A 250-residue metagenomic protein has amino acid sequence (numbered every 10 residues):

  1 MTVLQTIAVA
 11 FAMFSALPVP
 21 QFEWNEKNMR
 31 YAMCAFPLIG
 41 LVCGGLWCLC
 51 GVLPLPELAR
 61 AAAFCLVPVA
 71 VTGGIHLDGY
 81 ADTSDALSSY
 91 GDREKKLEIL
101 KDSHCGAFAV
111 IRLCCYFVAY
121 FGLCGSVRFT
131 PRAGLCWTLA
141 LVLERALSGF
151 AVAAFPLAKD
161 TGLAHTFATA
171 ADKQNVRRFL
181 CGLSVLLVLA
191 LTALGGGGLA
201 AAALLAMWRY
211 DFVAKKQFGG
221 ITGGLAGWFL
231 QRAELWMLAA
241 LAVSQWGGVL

Functional and structural regions predicted by a protein language model:
M1-W24: Membrane-proximal soluble regions of multi-pass membrane proteins
V9-A12, E26-G51, H165-T169: N-terminal beta-alpha supersecondary unit
P18-W24, I75, K95, G149-K159 (+1 more regions): C-terminal ends of transmembrane helices
M29-L46, A86-R132, C136-W137, Q174-L191 (+2 more regions): Multi-pass membrane catalytic core of lipid/isoprenoid biosynthesis enzymes
C34-T83, G134-L139, G196-K216: Membrane-embedded alpha-helical segments that form the functional core of polytopic membrane enzymes, especially those
V67-C105, A214-A233: Acidic (Asp/Glu-rich) catalytic motifs at the cytosolic membrane interface
A133-A151: Function-critical hydrophobic alpha-helical transmembrane segments in multi-pass membrane proteins
A146-L180, Q217-T222: Solvent-exposed interhelical
